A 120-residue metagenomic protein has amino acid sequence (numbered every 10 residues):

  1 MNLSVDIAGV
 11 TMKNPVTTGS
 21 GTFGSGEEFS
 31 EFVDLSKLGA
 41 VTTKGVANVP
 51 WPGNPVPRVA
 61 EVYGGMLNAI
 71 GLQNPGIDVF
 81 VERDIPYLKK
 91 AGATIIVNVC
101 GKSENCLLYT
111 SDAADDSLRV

Functional and structural regions predicted by a protein language model:
M1-T94: N-terminal capping/small domains of soluble enzymes
N74-V81, V99-L108: Glycine-rich anion/phosphate-binding loops
Y109-A114: Conserved small/polar residues in nucleotide/adenosyl-binding loops
V120: Gly/Pro- and small hydrophobic-enriched strand-loop and loop-to-helix capping segments that sit at the rims
